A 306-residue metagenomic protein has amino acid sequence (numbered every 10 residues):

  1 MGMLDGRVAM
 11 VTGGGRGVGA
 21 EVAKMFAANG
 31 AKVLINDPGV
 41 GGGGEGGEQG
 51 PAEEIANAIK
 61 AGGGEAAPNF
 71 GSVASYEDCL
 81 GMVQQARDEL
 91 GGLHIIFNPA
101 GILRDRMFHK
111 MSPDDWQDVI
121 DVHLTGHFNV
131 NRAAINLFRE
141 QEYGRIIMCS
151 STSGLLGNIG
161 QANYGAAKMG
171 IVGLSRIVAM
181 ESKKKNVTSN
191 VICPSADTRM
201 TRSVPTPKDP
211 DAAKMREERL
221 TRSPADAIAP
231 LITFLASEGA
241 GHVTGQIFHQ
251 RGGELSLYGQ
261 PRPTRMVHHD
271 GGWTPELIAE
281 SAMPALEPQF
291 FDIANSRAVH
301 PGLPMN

Functional and structural regions predicted by a protein language model:
G2-I35: Canonical Rossmann dinucleotide-binding motif of NAD(H)/NADP(H)-dependent dehydrogenases/reductases, specifically
D5, G62-E65, Q85-N98, R104 (+2 more regions): A glycine-rich helix->loop->beta "capping" turn within Rossmann-like NAD(P)(H)-dependent oxidoreductase domains
Q49, E53, F70-Q84, P113: The beta1-alpha1 cofactor-binding region of Rossmann-like NAD(H)/NADP(H)-dependent oxidoreductases
M107-F108, D115-I120: Substrate-binding pocket helix/loop in short-chain dehydrogenase/reductase
N131, A167, S175: Active-site helix of classical SDR
S151: Residue(s) in the substrate-gating loop at a strand-loop-helix junction that position the organic substrate next
V191, A212-N306: C-terminal helical subdomain
